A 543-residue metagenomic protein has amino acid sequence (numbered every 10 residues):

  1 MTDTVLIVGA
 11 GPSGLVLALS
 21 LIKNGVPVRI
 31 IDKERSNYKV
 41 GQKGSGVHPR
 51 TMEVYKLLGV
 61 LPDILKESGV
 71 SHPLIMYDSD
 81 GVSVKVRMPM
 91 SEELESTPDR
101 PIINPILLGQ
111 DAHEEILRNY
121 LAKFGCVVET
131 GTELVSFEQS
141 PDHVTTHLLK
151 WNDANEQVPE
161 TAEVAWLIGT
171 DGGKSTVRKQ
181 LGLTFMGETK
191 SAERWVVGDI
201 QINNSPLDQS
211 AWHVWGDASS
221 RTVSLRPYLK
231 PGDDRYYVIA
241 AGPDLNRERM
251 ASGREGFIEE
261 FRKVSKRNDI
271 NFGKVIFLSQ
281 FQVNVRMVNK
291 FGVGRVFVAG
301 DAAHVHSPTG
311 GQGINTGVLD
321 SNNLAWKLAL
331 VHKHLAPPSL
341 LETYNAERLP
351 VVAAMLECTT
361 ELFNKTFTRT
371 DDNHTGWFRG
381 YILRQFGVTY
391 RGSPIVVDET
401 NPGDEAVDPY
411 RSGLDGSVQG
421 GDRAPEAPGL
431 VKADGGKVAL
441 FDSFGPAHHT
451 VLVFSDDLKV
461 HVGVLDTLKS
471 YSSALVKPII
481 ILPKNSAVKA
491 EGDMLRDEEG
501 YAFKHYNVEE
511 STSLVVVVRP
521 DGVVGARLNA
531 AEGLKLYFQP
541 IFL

Functional and structural regions predicted by a protein language model:
D3, A154-W166: Core beta-strand elements of the Rossmann-like FAD/NAD(P) dinucleotide-binding domain in flavoenzyme oxidoreductases
D3-I30: N-terminal Rossmann-like FAD-binding beta1-loop-alpha1 element of flavoenzymes
A10-L19, L117, G169, V275-E361 (+4 more regions): Conserved mid-domain beta->alpha element of the FAD-binding
V40-F124: Active-site-adjacent segment of FAD-dependent monooxygenases/related oxidoreductases
N119, C126, H143, N152-A154 (+2 more regions): Conserved FAD-binding catalytic core of PHBH/FMO-like flavoproteins
T130-T145: A conserved short coil-to-beta-strand element within the FAD-binding core of flavoproteins
F281-V298, A302-H304, D422-F444, E491-E509: FAD-binding beta-loop-beta segment adjacent to the flavin cofactor pocket
A329-H449, V453-K459, G463, S470 (+3 more regions): C-terminal helical "tail/cap" subdomain of flavin- and related membrane-associated enzymes
